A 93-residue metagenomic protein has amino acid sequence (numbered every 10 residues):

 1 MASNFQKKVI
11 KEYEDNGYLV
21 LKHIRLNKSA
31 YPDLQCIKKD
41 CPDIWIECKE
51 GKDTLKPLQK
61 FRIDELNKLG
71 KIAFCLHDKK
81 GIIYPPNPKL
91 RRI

Functional and structural regions predicted by a protein language model:
M1-I93: Catalytic phosphate/metal-binding cores of nucleic-acid and nucleotide-processing enzymes, i.e., regions that mediate
